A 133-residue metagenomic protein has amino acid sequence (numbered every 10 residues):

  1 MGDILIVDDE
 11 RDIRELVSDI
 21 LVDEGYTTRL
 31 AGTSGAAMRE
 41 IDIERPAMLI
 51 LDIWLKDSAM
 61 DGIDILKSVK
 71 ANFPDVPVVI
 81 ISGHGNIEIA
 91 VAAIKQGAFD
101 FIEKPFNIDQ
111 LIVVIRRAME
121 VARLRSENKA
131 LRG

Functional and structural regions predicted by a protein language model:
G2, E10-R29, G35, I43: Two-component/phosphorelay signaling modules centered on CheY-like receiver
D9, K104: A Lys-centered signature of the CheY-like receiver
R39, D61-P74, A92: Short amphipathic alpha-helix used as the core "switch/output" element in two-component signaling
E44-L55: Active-site beta3 strand of CheY-like receiver
R45-A47, A71-P77: His-Asp phosphorelay/catalytic-motif detector in bacterial-type signaling
Q110-G133: Flexible nucleotide-interacting loop at or near the entrance of a catalytic core
